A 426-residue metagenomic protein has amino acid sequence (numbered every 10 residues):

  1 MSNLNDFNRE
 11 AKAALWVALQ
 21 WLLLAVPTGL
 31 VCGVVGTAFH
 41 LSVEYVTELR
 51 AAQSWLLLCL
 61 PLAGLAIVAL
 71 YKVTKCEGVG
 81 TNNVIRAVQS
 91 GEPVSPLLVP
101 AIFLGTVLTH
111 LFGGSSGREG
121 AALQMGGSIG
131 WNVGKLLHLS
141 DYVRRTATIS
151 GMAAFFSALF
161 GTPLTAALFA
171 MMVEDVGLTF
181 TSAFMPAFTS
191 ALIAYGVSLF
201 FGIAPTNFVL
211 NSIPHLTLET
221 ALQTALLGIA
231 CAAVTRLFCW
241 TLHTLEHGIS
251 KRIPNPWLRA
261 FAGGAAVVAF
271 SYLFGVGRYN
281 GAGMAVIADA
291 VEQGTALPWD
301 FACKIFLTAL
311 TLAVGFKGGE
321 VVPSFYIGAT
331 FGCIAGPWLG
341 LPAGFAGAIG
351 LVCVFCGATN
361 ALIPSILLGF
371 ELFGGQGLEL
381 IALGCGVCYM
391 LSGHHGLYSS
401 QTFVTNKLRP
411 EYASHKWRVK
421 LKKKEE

Functional and structural regions predicted by a protein language model:
M1-E426: Alpha-helical transmembrane segments and immediately membrane-proximal extracytoplasmic
